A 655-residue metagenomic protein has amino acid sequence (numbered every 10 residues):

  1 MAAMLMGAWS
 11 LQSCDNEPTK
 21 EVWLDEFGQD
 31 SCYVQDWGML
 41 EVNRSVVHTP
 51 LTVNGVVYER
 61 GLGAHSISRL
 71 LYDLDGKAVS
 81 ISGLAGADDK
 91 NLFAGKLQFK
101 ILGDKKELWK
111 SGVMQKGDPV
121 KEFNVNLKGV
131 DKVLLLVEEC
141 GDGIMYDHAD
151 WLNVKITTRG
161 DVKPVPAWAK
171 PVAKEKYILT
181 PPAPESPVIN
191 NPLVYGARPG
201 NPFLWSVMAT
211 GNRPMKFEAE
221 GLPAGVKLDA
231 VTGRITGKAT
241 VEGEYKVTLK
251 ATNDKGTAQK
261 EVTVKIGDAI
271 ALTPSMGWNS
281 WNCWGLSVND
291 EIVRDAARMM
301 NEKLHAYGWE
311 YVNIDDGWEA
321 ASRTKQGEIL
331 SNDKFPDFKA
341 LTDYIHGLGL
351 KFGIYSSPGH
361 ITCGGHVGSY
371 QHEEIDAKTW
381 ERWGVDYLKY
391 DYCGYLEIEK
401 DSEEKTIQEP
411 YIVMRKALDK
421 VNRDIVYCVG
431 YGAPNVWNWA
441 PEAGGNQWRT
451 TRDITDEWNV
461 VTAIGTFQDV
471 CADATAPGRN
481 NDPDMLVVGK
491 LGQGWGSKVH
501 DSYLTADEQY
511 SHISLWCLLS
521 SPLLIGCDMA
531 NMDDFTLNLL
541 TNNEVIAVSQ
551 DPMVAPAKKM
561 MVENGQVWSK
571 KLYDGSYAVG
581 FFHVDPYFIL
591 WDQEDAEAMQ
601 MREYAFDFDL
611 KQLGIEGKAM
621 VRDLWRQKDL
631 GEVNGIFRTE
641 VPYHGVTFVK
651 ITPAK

Functional and structural regions predicted by a protein language model:
N16-L179: Gly-Asp-aromatic-enriched flexible segments
P187-N212: Solvent-exposed, low-complexity, repeat-rich "mucin-like" stalks and linkers
V207, G243-K255: A short beta-strand micro-motif common to beta-rich folds, especially ectodomain repeats
A224-V241: Strand-loop-strand motifs at the edges of beta-sheets in extracellular beta-sandwich domains
N282, A296-E403: Aromatic-lined carbohydrate-binding/catalytic grooves of carbohydrate-active enzymes
I375, D424-D528: Glycan-recognition surfaces
Y510, W516-L519, L524-G526, V562-I615 (+1 more regions): Carbohydrate-binding surface patches
E632-K655: C-terminal beta-strand-rich structural cap/linker in extracellular carbohydrate-active enzymes
